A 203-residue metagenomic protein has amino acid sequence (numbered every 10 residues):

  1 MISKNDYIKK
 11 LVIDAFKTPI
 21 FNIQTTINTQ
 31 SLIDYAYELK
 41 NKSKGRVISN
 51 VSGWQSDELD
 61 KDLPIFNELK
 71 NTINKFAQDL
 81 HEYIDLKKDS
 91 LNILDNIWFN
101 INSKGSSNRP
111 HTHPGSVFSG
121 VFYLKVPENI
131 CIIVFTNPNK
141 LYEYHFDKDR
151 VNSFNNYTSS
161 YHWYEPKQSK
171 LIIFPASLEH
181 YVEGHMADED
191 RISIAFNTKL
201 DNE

Functional and structural regions predicted by a protein language model:
I2-S90, S107: Non-heme Fe(II)/2-oxoglutarate
W54, I133, V182: Short clusters of hydrophobic/aromatic residues that line enzyme substrate/ligand-binding pockets
D89-N92, M186-D188: A short beta-turn/loop motif at secondary-structure boundaries
I93-N100: A short glycine-rich, His/Asp/Glu-containing loop-to-beta-strand
N100-I173, D190, L200: Catalytic core of non-heme Fe(II) oxygenases with the double-stranded beta-helix
S107, S177-Y181: Histidine-centered metal-chelating micro-motifs
L178-E179, D188, T198-N202: A short, acidic, flexible beta-alpha connecting loop/helix-capping segment that sits on the rim of active
V182-S193: Ligand-binding loop in jelly-roll beta-barrel domains
